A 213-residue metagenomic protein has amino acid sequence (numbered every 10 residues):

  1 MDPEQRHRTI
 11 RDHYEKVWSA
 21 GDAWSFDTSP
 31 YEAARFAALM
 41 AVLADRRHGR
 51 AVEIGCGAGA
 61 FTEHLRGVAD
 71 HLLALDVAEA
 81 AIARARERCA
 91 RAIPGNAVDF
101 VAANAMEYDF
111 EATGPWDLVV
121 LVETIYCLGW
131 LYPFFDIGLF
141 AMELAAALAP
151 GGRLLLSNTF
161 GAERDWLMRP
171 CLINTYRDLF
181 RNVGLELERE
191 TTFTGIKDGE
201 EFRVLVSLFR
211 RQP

Functional and structural regions predicted by a protein language model:
M1-D45: Conserved class I S-adenosyl-L-methionine
H48-G57: Conserved class I S-adenosyl-L-methionine
A60, H64-E107: Class I SAM-dependent methyltransferase SAM/SAH-binding core
F110-V119: A short acidic, Gly/Pro-enriched loop at the edge of an enzyme's catalytic core that lines a small-molecule cofactor
L128-E143: A short, conserved alpha-helix within the catalytic core of class I
G151-N158: Conserved beta-strand signature within the Rossmann-like core of class I S-adenosyl-L-methionine
L167-R189: Conserved Class I S-adenosyl-L-methionine
R181-P213: Class I S-adenosyl-L-methionine
